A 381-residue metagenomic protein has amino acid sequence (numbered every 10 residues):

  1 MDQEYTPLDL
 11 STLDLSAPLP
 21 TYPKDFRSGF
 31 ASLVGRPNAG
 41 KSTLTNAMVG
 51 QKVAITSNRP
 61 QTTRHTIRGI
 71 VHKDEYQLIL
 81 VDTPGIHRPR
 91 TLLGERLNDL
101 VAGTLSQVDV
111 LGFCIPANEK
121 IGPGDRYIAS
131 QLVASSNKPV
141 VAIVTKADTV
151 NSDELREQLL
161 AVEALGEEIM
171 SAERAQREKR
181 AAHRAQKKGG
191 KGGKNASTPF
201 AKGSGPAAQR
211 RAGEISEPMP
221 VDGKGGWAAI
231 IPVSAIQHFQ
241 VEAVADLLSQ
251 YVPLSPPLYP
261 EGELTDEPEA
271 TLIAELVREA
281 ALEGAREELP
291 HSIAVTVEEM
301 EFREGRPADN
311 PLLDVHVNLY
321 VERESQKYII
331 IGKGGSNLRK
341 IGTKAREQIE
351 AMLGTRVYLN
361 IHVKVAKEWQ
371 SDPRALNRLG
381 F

Functional and structural regions predicted by a protein language model:
D2-A31, E167-E168, A172, Q176 (+2 more regions): P-loop NTPase nucleotide-binding/switch module
D2-V110, I115: Conserved G1/Walker A P-loop phosphate-binding module
G40-K41, T149-V150, E154-Q158, S234-V252 (+1 more regions): Conserved GTPase G-domain signal focused on the G5
Q51, I70-D74, T104-L111, Q131 (+8 more regions): Conserved, well-folded catalytic cores of nucleic-acid-processing and energy-transducing macromolecular machines
P60-T62, P84-H87, A117-I121, K146-V150 (+5 more regions): Conserved nucleotide-binding/hydrolysis micro-motifs of P-loop NTPases
H72-Q77, R96-A228, F302-D309: Conserved C-terminal guanine-recognition region of P-loop GTPase G domains, centered on the G4
Q176, A228, S255-E269, Y358-N360: Interdomain boundary/hinge elements
D266-F381: P-loop NTP-binding site
